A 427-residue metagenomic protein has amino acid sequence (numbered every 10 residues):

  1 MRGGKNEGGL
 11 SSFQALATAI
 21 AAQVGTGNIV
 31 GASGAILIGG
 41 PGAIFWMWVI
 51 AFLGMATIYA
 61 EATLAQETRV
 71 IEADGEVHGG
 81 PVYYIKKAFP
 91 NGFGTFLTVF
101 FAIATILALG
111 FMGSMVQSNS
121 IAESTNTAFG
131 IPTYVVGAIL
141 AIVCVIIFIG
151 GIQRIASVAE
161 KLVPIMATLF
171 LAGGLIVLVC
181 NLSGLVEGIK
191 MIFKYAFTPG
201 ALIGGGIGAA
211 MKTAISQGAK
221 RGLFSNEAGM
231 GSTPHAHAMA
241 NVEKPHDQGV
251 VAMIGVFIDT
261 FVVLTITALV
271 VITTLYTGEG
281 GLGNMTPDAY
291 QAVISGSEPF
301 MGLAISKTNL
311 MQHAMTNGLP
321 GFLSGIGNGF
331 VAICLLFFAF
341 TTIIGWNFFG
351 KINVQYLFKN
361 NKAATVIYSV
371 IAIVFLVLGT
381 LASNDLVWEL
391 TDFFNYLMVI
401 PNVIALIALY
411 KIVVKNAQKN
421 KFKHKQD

Functional and structural regions predicted by a protein language model:
M1-I29, N241-E243, K421-D427: Membrane-interface "cap" regions at the ends of multi-pass membrane proteins
M1-L10, G34-I44, A56-G92, G281-L319 (+3 more regions): Flexible loop linkers connecting adjacent transmembrane helices in multi-pass alpha-helical membrane transporters
I20-Q23, I50-G75, V82, K86-F148 (+1 more regions): Helix-loop-helix module between adjacent transmembrane segments
G27-A32, L109-I121, C144-V158, I176-G188 (+4 more regions): Transmembrane helix-loop junctions in multi-pass membrane proteins
L37-G75, T260, L264-I266, G327 (+1 more regions): Extracellular loop-to-transmembrane helix junctions
L53-E61, A138-I152, V163-S183, R221 (+2 more regions): Selective recognition of specific alpha-helical transmembrane segments in multi-pass small-molecule
A60-R69, A73, L175-M191, P199-A209 (+3 more regions): Extracellular/periplasmic helix-exit of transmembrane alpha-helices
F101, S118-T125, P132-F193, V354 (+3 more regions): Membrane-interface loop-to-helix entry segments
